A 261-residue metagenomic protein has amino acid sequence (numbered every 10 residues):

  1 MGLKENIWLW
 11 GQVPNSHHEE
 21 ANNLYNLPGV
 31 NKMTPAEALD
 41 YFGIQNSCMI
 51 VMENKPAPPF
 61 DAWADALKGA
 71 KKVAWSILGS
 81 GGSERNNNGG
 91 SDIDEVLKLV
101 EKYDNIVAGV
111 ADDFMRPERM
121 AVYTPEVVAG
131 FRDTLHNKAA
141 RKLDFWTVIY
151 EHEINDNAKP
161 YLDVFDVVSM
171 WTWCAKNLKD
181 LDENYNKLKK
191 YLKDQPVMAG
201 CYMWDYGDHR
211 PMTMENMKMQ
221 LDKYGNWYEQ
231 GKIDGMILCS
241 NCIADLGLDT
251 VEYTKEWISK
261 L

Functional and structural regions predicted by a protein language model:
M1-L261: Glycan-processing catalytic domains of CAZymes
